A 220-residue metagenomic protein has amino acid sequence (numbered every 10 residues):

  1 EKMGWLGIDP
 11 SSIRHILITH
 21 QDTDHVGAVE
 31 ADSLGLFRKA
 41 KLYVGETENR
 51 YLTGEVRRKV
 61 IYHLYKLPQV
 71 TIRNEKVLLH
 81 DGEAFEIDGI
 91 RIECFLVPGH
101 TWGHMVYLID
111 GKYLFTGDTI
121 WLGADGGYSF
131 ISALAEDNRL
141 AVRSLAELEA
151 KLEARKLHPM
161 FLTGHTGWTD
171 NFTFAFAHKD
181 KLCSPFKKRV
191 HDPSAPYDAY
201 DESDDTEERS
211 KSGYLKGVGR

Functional and structural regions predicted by a protein language model:
E1-H80, P185-R189, P196: Active-site HxH/HxHxD metal-binding segment of metal-dependent hydrolases
E1-S11, G27-A28, V70-G127: Catalytic core of the metallo-beta-lactamase
D22, E46-R50, V56-R58, E83 (+4 more regions): Short, flexible active-site-adjacent loop segments at beta-strand->alpha-helix junctions, enriched in small/polar
E30-L34, V56-K59, K112, Y128-I131 (+1 more regions): Short, glycine/charged-enriched secondary-structure capping and boundary segments
S33-L34, A84, V106, L152: Short secondary-structure boundary/capping segments
K59-V70, C94-L96, Y128, D201-R220: Short secondary-structure transition/capping segments
R91-P98, W102-F174: Metallo-beta-lactamase
G123, R143-G219: Divalent-metal (often Zn2+) His-rich catalytic cores of metallo-beta-lactamase-fold enzymes
